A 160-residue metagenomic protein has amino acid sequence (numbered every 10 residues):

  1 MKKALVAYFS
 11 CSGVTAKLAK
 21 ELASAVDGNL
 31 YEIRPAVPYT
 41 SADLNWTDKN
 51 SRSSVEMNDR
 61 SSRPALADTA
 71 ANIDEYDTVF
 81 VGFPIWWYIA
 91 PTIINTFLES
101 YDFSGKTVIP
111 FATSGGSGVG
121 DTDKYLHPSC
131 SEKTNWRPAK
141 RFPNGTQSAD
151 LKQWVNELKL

Functional and structural regions predicted by a protein language model:
M1-T78, Y88-A90, N95, E99 (+2 more regions): N-terminal beta1-alpha1-beta2 submodule of the flavodoxin-like/Rossmannoid cofactor-binding fold
F83-P84: Glycine-rich, N-terminal phosphate-binding loop of Rossmann-like dinucleotide-binding domains
W87-Y88, G116: Acidic catalytic loop of the alpha/beta-hydrolase fold
D102: Short aromatic/basic micro-patch
I109-T146: Short, glycine-/small-residue-rich phosphate/pyrophosphate-handling segment
